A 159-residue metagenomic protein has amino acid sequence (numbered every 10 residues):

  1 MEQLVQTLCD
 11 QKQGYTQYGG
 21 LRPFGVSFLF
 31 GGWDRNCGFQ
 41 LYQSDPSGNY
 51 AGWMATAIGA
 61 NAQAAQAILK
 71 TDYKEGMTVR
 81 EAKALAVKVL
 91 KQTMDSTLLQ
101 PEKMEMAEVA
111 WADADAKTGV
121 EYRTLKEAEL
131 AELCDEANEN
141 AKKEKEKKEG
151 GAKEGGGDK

Functional and structural regions predicted by a protein language model:
M1-K159: Long, low-complexity N-terminal extensions
